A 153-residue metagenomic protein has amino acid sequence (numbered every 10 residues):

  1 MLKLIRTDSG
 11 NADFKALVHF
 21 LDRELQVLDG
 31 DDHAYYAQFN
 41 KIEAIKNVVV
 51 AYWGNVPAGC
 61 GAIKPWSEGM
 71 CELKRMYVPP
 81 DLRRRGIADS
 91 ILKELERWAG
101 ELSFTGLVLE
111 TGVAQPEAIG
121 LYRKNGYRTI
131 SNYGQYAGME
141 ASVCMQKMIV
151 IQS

Functional and structural regions predicted by a protein language model:
L2-K74, P79-D81, L92-E94, W98 (+2 more regions): Acetyl-CoA-dependent GNAT
K3, T7-G10, K15, T105-V108 (+1 more regions): C-terminal "cap" of GNAT-fold acetyltransferases
V56, L102, R128: Structured loop/turn residues at beta-strand edges in well-structured enzyme cores
P79-D81, R85, V113: Active-site acidic-Proline motif in GNAT/NAT acetyltransferases
D89: Residues forming the Rossmann-fold NAD(P)(H) cofactor-binding site
L92, A99-E110: Conserved GNAT acetyl-CoA-binding A-motif
